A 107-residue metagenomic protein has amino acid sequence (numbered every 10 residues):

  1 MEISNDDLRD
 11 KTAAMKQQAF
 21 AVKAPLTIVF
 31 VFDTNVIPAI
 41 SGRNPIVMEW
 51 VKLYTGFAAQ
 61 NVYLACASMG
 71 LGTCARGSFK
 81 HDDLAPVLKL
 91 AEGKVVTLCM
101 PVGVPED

Functional and structural regions predicted by a protein language model:
M1-D107: Acidic, surface-exposed loops and disordered segments
